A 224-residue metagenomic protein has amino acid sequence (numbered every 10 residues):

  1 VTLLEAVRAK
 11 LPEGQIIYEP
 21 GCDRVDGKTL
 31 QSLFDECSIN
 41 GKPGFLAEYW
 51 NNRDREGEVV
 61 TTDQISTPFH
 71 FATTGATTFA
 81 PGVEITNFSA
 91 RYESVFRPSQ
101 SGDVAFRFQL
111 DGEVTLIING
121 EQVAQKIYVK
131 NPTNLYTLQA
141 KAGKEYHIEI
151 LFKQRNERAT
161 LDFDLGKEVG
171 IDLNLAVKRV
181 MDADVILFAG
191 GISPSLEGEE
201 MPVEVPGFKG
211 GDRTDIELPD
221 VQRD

Functional and structural regions predicted by a protein language model:
V1-D224: C-terminal non-catalytic regions of proteins with extracellular/luminal or membrane-system context
